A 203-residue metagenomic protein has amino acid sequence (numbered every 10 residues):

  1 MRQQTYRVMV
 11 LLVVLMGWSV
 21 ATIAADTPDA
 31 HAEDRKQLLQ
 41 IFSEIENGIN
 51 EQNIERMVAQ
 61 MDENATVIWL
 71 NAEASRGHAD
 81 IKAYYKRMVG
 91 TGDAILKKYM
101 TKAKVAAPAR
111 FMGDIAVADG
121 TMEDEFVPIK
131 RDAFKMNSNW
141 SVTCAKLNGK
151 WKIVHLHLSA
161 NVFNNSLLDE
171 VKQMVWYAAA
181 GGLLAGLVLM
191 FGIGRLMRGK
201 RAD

Functional and structural regions predicted by a protein language model:
M1-V10: Bacterial N-terminal signal peptides that target proteins for export
M9-S19: Bacterial N-terminal signal peptides
T22-A59, V171-G182, M190-R195, G199-D203: Short, low-complexity N-terminal intrinsically disordered segments enriched in polar/charged residues
D26-T27, Q37, L70, A79-D132: Surface-exposed, charged secondary-structure patches
T27, N137-L168: Short beta-strand edge/turn micro-motifs at domain boundaries
E51-W69, R76: Short, well-ordered alpha-helical segments enriched in acidic and aromatic residues
M61, N71, T121-D124, W140 (+1 more regions): A mature extracytoplasmic/lumenal domain signature
